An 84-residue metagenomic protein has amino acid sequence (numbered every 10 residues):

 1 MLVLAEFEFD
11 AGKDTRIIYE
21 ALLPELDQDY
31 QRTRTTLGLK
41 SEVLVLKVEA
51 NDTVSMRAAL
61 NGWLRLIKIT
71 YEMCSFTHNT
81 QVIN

Functional and structural regions predicted by a protein language model:
M1-N84: Long, contiguous binding/interaction regions
